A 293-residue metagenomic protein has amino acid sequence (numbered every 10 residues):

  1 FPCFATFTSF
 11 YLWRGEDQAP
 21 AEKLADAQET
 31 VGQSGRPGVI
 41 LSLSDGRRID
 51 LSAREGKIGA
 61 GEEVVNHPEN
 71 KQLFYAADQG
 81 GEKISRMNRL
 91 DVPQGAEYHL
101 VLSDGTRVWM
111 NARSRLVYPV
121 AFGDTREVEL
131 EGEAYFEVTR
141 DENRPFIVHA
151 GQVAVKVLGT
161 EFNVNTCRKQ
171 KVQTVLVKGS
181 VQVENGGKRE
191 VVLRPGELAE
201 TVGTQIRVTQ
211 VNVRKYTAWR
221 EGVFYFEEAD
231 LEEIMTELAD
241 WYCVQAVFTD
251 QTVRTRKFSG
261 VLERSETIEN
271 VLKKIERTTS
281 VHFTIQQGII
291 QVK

Functional and structural regions predicted by a protein language model:
F1-C3: Positively biased amphipathic helices and basic secretion/translocation or surface-docking motifs that either flank
A5-K293: A residue-level detector for the "anchor" residue at the start of short, highly conserved motifs
